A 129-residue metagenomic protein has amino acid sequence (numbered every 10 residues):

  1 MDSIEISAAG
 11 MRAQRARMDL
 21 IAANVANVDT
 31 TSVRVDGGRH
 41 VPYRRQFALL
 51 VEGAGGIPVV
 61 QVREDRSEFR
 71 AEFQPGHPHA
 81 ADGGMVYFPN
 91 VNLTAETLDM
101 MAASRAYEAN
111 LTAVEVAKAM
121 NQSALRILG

Functional and structural regions predicted by a protein language model:
M1-G129: Amphipathic alpha-helical polymerization modules
